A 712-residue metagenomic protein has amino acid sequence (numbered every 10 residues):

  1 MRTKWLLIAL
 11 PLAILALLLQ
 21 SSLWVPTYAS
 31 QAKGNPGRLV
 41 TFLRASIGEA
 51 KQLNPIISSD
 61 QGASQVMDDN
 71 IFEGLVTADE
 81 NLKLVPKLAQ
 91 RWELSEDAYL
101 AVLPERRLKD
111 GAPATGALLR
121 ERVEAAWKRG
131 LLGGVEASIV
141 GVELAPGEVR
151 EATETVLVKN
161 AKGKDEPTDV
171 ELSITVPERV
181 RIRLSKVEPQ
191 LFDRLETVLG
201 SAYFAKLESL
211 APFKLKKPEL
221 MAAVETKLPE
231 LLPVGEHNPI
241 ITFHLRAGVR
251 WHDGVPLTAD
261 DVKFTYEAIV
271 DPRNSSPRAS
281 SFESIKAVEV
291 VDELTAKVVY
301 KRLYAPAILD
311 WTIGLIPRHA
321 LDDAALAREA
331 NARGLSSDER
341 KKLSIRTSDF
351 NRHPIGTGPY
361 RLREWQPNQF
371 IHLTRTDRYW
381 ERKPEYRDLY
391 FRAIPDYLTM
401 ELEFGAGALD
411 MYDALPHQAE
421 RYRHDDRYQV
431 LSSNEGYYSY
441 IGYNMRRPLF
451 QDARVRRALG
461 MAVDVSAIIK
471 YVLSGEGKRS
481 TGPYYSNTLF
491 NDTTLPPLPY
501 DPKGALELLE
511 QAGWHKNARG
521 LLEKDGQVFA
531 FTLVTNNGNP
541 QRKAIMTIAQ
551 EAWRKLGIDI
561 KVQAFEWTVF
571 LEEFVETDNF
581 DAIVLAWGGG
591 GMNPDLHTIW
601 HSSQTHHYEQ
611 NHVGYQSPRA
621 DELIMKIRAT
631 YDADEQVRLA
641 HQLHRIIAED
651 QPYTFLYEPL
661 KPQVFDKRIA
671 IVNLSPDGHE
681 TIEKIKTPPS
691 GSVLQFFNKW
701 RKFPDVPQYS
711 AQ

Functional and structural regions predicted by a protein language model:
P11, L15, V135, L144 (+6 more regions): Ligand/substrate-recognition segments at binding pockets and active sites
A16-Q20, V25-T27, Q366-F370, R375-D377 (+5 more regions): Detector for C-terminal structural segments
L17-S22, E136-E208, E236, T242-H244 (+4 more regions): Surface-exposed binding/hinge segments that line and control ligand-binding clefts or catalytic entry sites
A29, D79, S201-E225, L315-P384 (+4 more regions): Gly/Pro-rich hinge or "lid" segments in bacterial periplasmic/extracellular proteins
G34, G48-D68, L88-A89, P104-E105 (+10 more regions): A structural "hinge/loop" feature
L43, T258-E267, E293-V299, G358-P359 (+8 more regions): Alpha-helical secondary-structure segments
A45-T153, Q190-P233, I355: N-terminal lobe/hinge region of extracytoplasmic solute-binding protein
T242-G248, S348, T376-Y422, T547-Q550 (+2 more regions): Ligand-site clamp/hinge motif
